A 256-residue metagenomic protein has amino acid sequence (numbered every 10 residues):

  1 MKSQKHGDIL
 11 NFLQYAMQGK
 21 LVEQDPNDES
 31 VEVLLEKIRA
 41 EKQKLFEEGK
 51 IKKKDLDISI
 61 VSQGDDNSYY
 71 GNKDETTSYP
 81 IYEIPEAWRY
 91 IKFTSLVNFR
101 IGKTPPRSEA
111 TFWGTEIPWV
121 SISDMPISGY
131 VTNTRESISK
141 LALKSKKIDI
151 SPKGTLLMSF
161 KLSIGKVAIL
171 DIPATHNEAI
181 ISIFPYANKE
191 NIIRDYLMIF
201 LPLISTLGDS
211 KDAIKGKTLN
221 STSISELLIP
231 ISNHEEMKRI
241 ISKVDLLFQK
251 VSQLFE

Functional and structural regions predicted by a protein language model:
M1-K2, N11, Y15, K20 (+3 more regions): Non-catalytic DNA-recognition/assembly elements of restriction-modification systems
M1-Y79: Extended, domain-scale alpha-helical bundle/helix-rich regions
H6, L10, I117, P152-T155 (+1 more regions): Non-catalytic, well-ordered alpha-helical scaffold segments
E48, R89-S128, K144-K146, N220: Low-complexity, Lys/Gly-biased intrinsically disordered segments
D74-T76, N133-A142: Short, structured beta-strand/loop micro-motifs enriched in basic residues and often containing a Trp
P85, P230-S232: Proline-anchored loop/turn motifs at beta-strand termini and strand-loop-strand connectors
K92-N98, M125-E136, K147-K153, L162 (+2 more regions): Basic, amphipathic alpha-helical recognition segments used for DNA target recognition
M158-S159: A generic structural signal for residues embedded in beta-strands
